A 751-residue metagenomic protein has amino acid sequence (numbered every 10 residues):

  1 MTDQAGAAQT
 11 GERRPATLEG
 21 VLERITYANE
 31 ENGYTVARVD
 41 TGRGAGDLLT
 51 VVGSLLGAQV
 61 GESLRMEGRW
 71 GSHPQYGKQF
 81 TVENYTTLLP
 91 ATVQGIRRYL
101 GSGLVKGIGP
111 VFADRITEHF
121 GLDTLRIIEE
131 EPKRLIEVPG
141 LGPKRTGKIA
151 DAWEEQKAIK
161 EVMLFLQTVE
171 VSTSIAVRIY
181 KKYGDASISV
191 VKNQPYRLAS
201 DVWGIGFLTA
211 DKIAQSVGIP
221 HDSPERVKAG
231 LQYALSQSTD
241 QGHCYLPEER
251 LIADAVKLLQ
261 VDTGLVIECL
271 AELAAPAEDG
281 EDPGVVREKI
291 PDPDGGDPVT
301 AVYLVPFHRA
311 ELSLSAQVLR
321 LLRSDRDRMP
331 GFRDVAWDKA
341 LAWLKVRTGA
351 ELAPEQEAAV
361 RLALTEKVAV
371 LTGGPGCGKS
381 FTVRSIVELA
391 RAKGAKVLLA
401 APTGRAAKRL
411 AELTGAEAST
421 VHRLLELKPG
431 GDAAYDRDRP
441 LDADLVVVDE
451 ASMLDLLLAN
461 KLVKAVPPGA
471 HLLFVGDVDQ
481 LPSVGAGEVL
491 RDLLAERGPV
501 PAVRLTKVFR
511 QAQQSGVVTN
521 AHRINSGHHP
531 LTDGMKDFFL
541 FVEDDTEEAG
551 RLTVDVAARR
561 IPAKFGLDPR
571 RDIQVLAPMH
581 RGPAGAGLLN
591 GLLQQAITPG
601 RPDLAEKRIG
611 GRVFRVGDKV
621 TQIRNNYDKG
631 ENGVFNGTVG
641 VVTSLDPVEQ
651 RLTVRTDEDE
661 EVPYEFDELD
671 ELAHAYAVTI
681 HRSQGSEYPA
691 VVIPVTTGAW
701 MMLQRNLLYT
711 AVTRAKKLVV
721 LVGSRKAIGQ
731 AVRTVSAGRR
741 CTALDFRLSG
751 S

Functional and structural regions predicted by a protein language model:
M1-G331, V335-A336: Accessory, non-ATPase domains that flank or precede helicase/AAA+ motor cores in DNA-metabolism machines
Y245, E357-A358, E366-D533: ASCE P-loop NTPase helicase motor core
G349-T365: N-terminal pre-P-loop "Q-motif" helix
V478-G630, T643: Conserved helicase motor core of P-loop NTPases
S526, G630-E631, T638-S751: C-terminal accessory regions
